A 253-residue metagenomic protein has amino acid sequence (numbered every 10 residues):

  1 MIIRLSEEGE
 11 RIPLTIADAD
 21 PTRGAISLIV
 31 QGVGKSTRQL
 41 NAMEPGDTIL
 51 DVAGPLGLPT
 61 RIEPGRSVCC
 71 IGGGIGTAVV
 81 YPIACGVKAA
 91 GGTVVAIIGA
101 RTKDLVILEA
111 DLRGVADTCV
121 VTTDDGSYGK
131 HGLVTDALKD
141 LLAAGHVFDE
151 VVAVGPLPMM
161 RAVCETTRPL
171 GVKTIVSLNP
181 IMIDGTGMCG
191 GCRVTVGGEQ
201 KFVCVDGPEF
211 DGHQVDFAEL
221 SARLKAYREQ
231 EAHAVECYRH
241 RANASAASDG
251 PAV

Functional and structural regions predicted by a protein language model:
M1, D47-I49, G191: Residue-level marker of beta-strand positions
M1-P45: Ferredoxin-reductase
I3, V121-D140, A234-V253: C-terminal domain-closing interface element
I3-L5, D51-V52, V194: A generic structural signal for residues embedded in beta-strands
G9-D18, L56-R66, C204: Short, Lys/Arg- and Gly-enriched loop/turn segments at beta-strand edges
K35-I183: FNR/FR-type flavoprotein reductase catalytic core
V79, L157-M159, N179-E209, E236-R241: Local cysteine-cluster metal-coordination motifs and their immediate loop/turn environment, predominantly Fe-S cluster
F202-D206, F210-V253: Short Fe-S-cluster ligation motifs
